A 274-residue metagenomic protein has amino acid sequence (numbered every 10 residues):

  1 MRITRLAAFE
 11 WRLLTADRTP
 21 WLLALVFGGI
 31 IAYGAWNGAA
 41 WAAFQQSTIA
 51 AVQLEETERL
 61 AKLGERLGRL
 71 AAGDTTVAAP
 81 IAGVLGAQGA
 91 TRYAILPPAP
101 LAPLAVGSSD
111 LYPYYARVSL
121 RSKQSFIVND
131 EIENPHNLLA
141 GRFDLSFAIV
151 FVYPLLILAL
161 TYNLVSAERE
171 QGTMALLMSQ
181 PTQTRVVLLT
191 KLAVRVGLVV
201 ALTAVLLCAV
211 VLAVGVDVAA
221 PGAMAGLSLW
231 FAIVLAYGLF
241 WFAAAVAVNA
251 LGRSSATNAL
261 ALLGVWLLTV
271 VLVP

Functional and structural regions predicted by a protein language model:
M1-A140, A256-P274: Transmembrane alpha-helical segments and their membrane-interface loop/helix boundaries that make up the transmembrane
R5-A7, T15, A159-V200: Helix-loop-helix units of permease transmembrane domains in multi-pass membrane transporters, especially ABC
G29-Q46, E55-K62, Y112, V118 (+4 more regions): Secretory targeting signals
L85-P100, N137-F147, E170-Q183, T203-V214: Hydrophobic alpha-helical transmembrane segments
L101-L104, G141-A167, Q171: Long, hydrophobic alpha-helical segments
I157-T161, A243-A244, L260-A261: Hydrophobic/aromatic residues in alpha-helical transmembrane segments
E170, A223-A225, L260: Membrane-water interface of transmembrane alpha-helices in multipass transporters/channels
T173, C208, A243, A259-L260: Transmembrane alpha-helix boundary/hinge residues in polytopic small-molecule transporters
